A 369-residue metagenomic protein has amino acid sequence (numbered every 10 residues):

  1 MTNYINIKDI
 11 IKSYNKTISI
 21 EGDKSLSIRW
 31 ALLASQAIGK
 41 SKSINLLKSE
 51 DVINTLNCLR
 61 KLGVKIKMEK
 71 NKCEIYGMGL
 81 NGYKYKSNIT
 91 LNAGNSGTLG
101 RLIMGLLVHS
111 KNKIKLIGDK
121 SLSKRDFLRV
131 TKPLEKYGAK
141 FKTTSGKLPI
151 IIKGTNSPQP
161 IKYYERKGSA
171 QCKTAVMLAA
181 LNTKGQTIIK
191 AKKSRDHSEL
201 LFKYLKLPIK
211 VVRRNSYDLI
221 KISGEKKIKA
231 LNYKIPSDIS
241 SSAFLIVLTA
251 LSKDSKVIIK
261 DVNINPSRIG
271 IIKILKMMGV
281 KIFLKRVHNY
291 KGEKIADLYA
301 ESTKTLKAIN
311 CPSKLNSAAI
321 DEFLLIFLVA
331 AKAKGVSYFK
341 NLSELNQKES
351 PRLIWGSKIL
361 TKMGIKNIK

Functional and structural regions predicted by a protein language model:
M1-K369: Structural preference for solvent-exposed beta-strand-turn elements and adjacent flexible terminal/loop segments within
